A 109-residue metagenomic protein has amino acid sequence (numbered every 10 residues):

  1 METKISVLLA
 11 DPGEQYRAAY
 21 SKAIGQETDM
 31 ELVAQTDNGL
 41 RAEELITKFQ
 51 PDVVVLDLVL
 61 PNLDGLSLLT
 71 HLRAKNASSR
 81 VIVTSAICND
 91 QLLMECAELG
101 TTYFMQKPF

Functional and structural regions predicted by a protein language model:
T3-Y16, Y20-I24: Conserved acidic segment of CheY-like receiver
D29-D37, L45: Short hydrophobic/Thr-rich beta-strand motif most characteristic of the beta2 strand and flanking loop of CheY-like
Q35, L60-L63: Residue-level signal for the "D+5" position in two-component response regulator receiver
N38, D64-S67: Acidic catalytic/metal-coordinating carboxylates
E44, L66-A77: Short amphipathic alpha-helix used as the core "switch/output" element in two-component signaling
F49-V55, L60: Active-site beta3 strand of CheY-like receiver
S67, C88-M105: Alpha4 helix (beta4-alpha4-beta5 surface) of REC/receiver domains from two-component response regulators
